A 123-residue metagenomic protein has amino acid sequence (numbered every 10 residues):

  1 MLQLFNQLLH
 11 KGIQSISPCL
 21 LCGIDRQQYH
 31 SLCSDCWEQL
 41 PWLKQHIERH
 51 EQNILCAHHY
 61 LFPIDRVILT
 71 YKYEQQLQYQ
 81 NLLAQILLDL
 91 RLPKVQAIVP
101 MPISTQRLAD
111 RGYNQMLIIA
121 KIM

Functional and structural regions predicted by a protein language model:
M1-M123: Glycine-rich phosphate/pyrophosphate-handling loop used in enzymes and phosphotransfer proteins
